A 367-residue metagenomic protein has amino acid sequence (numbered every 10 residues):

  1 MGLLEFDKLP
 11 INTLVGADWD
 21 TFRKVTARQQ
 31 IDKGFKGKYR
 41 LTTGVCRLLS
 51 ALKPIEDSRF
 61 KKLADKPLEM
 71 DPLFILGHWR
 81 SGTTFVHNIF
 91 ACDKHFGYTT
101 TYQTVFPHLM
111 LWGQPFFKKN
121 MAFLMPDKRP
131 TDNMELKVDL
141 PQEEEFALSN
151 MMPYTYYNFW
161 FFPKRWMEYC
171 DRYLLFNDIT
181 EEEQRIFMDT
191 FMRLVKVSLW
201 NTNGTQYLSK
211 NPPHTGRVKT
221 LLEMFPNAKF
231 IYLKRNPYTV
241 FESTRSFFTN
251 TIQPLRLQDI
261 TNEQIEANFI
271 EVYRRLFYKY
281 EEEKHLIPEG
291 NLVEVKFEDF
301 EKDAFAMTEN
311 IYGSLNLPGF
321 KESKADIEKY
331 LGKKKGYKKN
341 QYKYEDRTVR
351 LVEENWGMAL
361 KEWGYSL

Functional and structural regions predicted by a protein language model:
M1-E56, L63, Y173-N177, E182-M188 (+2 more regions): PAPS-dependent sulfotransferases, especially Golgi type II membrane carbohydrate sulfotransferases
P54-I75, T104-H108, G113-Q114: N-terminal signal-anchor transmembrane helix
I75-C92: Glycine-rich phosphate-binding P-loop
L76-H78, L208-P212, F297: Short His-Asn-centered micro-motif
C92-Y102: Post-Walker A helix-loop "phosphate-sensing" segment adjacent to the P-loop in P-loop NTPases
V105-Y207: PAPS-dependent sulfation machinery
V195, L208-K210, V218, A304 (+1 more regions): Ligand-binding pocket scaffold of soluble enzyme catalytic domains
K210-N211, L221-S246: Conserved phosphate-donor/acceptor-positioning beta-strand/loop module used by diverse small-molecule
